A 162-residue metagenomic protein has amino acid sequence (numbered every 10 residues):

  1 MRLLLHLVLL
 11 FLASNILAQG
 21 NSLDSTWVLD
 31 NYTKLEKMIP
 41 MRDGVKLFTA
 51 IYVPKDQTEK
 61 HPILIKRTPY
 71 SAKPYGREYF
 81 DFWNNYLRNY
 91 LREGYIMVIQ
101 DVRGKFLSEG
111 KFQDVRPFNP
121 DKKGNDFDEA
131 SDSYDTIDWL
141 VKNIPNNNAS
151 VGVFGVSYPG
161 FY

Functional and structural regions predicted by a protein language model:
M1-S22: Bacterial Sec-dependent N-terminal signal peptides
N21-E59: N-terminal cap/lid segment of alpha/beta-hydrolase-fold proteins
M38, K66, S150: Conserved beta-strand positions that form and line the central face of beta-propeller blades
I39, Q100, G155: Conserved SAM-binding loop
D43-V45, V53-K55, P69-S71, G104 (+1 more regions): Short, flexible loop/turn elements at secondary-structure junctions
T58-K142: Cap/lid segment of the alpha/beta-hydrolase catalytic domain
P145-S157: Alpha/beta-hydrolase fold nucleophile elbow
